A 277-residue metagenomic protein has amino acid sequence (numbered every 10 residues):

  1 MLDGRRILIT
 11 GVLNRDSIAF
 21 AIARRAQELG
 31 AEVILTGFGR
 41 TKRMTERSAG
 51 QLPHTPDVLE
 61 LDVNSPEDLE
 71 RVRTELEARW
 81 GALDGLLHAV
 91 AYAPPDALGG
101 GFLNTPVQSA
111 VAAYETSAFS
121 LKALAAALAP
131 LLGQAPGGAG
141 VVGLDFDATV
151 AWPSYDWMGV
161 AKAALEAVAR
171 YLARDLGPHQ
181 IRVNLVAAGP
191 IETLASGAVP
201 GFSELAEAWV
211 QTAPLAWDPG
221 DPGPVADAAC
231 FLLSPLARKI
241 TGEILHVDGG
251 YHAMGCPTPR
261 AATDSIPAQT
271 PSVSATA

Functional and structural regions predicted by a protein language model:
M1-A112, A198-G201, S272-A277: Short-chain dehydrogenase/reductase
I9, L87, V142, V183-V186 (+3 more regions): Hydrophobic structural elements of the Rossmann-like NAD(P)H-binding subdomain that define the short-chain
G11-I22, A91-A126, G133-P178, P190-E192 (+2 more regions): Catalytic loop of short-chain dehydrogenase/reductase
A26, L176, L232: Aromatic pocket-lining residues of Rossmann-like dinucleotide-binding sites
L29, R79, Q134-A135, P178-I181 (+1 more regions): Short coil/turn segments at alpha/beta junctions that flank glycine-rich nucleotide-binding fingerprints
R73, L121, A125, A169-R170 (+2 more regions): Short-chain dehydrogenase/reductase
F119, L185, E204-I240, L245-G249 (+1 more regions): C-terminal helical subdomain
P178, P190-A213, M254-A277: A glycine/serine/threonine-rich, flexible loop-to-helix segment that serves as the NAD(P) cofactor-binding "lid"
